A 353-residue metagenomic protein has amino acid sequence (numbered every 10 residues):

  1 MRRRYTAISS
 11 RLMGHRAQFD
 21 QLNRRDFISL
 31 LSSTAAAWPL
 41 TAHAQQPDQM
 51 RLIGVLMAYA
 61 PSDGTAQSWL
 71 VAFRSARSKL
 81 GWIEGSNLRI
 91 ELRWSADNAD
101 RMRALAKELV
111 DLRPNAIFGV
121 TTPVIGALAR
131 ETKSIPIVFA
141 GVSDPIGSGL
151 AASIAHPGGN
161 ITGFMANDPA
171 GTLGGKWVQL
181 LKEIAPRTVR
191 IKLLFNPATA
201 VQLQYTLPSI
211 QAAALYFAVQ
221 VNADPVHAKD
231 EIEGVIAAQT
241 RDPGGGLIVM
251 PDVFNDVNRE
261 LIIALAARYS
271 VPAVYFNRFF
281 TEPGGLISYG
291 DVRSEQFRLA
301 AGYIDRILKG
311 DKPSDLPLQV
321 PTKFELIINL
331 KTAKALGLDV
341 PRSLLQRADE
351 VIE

Functional and structural regions predicted by a protein language model:
M1-E353: Short hydrophobic alpha-helices and adjacent helix-cap/hinge residues
